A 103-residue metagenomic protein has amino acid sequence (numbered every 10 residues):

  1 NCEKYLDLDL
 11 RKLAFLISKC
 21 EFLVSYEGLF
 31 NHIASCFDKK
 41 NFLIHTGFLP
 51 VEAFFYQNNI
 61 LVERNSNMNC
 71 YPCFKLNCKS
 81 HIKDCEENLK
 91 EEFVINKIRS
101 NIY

Functional and structural regions predicted by a protein language model:
N1-G47: Donor-binding and catalytic core of enzymes assembling or modifying cell-surface/extracellular glycoconjugates
S35-I102: Nucleotide-sugar donor-binding patch of glycosyltransferase catalytic domains
